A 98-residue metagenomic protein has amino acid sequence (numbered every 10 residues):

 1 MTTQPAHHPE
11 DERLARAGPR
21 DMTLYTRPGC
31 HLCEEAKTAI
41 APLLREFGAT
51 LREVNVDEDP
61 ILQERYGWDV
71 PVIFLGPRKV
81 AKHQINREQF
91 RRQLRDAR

Functional and structural regions predicted by a protein language model:
M1-H8: N-terminal targeting signals for export/organelle localization
E10-R45: Local sequence-structure signature of Cys/Sec-based thiol-disulfide redox active-site neighborhoods
A49-P60: Thiol-based oxidoreductase modules, predominantly thioredoxin-like and allied folds used for disulfide exchange
Q63-R65: Short glycine-biased active-site loop of nucleotidyltransferases that positions the nucleotide triphosphate and helps
G67-I73: Structural micro-motif
L75-R98: Non-catalytic, surface beta->alpha helical segment in thiol-disulfide oxidoreductase systems
